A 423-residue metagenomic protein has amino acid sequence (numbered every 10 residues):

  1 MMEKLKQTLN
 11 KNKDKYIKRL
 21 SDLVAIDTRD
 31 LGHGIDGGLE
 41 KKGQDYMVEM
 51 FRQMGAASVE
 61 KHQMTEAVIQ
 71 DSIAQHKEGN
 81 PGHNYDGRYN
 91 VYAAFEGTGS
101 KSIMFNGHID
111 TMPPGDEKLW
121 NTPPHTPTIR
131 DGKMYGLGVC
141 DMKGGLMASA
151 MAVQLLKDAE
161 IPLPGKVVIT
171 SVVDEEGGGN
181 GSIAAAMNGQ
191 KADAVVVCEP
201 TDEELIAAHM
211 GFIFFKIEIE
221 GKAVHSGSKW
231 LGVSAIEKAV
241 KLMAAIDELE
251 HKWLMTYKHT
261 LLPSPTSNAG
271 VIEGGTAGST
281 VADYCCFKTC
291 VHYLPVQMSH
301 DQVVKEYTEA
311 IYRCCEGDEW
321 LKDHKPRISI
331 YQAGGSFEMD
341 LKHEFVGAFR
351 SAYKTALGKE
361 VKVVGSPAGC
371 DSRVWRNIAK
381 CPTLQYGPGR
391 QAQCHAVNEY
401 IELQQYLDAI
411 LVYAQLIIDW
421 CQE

Functional and structural regions predicted by a protein language model:
M1-K6, K11, S58, H83-Y85 (+2 more regions): Metal-dependent amide/peptide-bond hydrolase catalytic core, centered on the "pita-bread" metallohydrolase fold
M2-M134, L163: Acidic/His- and Gly-rich active-site-bordering loop/insert found across diverse amide/peptide-bond hydrolases
E60, M104, V168-T170, R327: A structural signal for isolated positions on well-ordered beta-strands in alpha/beta enzyme cores
N106-G107, S171, V196-E199, E218 (+1 more regions): Short beta-strand segments
P114-I129, A207-E218, S351: Acidic-glycine-rich active-site phosphate/pyrophosphate-binding loop
R130-G132, A152-V168, I246-Y257, Q404 (+1 more regions): Phosphate-handling active-site elements
G132-M147, H225: Glycine/serine-rich anion-binding loops at beta->alpha junctions that coordinate negatively charged ligand groups
M142-F214, C421-Q422: Acidic/histidine-rich catalytic neighborhood of metal-dependent amide-processing enzymes
